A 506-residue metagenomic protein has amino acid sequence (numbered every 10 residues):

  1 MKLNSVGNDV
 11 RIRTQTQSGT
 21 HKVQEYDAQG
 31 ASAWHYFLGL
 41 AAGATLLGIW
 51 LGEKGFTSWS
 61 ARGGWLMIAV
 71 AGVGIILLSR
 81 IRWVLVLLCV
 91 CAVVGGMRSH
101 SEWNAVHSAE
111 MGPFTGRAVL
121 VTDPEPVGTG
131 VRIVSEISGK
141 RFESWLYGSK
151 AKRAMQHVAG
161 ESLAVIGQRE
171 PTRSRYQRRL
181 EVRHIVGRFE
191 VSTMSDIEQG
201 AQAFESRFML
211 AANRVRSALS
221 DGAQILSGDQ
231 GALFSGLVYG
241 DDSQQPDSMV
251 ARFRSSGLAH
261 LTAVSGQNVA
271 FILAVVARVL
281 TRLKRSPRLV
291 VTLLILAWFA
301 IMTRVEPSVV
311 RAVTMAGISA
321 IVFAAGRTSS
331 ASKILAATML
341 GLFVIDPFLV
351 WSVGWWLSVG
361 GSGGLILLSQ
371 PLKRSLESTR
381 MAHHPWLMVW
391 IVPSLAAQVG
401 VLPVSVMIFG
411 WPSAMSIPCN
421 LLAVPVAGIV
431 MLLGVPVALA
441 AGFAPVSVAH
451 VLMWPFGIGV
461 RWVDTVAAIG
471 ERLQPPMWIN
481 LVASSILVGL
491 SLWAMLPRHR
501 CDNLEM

Functional and structural regions predicted by a protein language model:
M1-H107, G187, R207, R311: N-terminal leader/targeting segments
K2-T16, G30-A41, T45, G55-W59 (+2 more regions): C-terminal regulatory/interaction regions
R13-G52, V182-V313, A320, L473: Aromatic-rich juxtamembrane segments at the membrane interface
L40, G48, S79-L85, F189 (+2 more regions): Hydrophobic alpha-helical transmembrane segments in multi-pass membrane proteins
V93-T115, R498-M506: Hydrophobic alpha-helical transmembrane segments in integral membrane proteins
G112-P126: Structural detector for short beta-strands of small beta-barrel domains
G128-L146: OB-fold (S1/OB) nucleic-acid-binding surfaces
K150-V165: Short nucleic-acid-contacting surface segments enriched for D/E, G, S/T with interspersed K/R
